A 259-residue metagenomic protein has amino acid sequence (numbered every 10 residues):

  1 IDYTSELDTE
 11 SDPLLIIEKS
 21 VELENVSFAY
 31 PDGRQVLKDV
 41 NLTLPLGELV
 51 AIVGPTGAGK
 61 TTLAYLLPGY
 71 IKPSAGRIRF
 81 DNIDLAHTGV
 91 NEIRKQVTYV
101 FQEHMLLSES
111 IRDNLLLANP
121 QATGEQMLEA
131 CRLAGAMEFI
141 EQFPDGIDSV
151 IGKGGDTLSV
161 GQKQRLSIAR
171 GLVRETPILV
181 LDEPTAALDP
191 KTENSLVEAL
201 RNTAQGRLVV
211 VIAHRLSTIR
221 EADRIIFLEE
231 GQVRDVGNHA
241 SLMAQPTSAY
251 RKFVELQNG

Functional and structural regions predicted by a protein language model:
I1-D32, K72-R79, A122-R132, L208: ABC transporter TMD-NBD coupling linker
L23-V26, R34-P45, V50, G76 (+1 more regions): Conserved beta-strand
V50-A51, Y99: Short beta-strand immediately N-terminal to the Walker A/P-loop
V53-P55: The feature captures the beta-strand-to-loop junction immediately N-terminal to the Walker
T62-Y65, R94-E103, I111-N114, L128-A134 (+1 more regions): ABC-family ATPase nucleotide-binding domain "signature/switch" substructure
P68: Helix-to-loop junction immediately C-terminal to a conserved catalytic motif
G76-I83, I93: Conserved ABC transporter NBD signature motif
A244-G259: C-terminal boundary and immediately downstream tail of ABC-type ATPase nucleotide-binding domains
